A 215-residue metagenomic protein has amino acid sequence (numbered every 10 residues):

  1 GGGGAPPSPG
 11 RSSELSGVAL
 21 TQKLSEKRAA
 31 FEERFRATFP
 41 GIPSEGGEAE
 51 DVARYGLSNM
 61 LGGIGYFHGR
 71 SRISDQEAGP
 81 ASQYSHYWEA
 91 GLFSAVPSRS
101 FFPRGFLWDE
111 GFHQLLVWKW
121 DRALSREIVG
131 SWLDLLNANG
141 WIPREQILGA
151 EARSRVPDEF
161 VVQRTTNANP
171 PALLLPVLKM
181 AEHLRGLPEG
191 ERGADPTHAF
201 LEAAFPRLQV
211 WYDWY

Functional and structural regions predicted by a protein language model:
G1-Y215: Acidic, mature catalytic/reactive cores of soluble proteins
